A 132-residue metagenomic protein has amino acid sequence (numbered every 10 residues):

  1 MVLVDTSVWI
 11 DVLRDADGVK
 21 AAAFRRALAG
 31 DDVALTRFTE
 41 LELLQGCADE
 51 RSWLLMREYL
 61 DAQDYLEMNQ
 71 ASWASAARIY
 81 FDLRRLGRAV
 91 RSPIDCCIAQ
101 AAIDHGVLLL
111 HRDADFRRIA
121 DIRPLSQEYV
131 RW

Functional and structural regions predicted by a protein language model:
M1, A99, I103-W132: Acidic, PIN/NYN-like endoribonuclease modules and their adjacent C-terminal/linker elements
M1-L35, Q45-E58: Short, well-structured N-terminal submotif of metal-dependent ribonuclease cores
D5, D11, D95, D113-D115: Acidic active-site catalytic centers that drive phospho-/nucleotidyl reactions and related ester hydrolyses
D5-T6, L43, A76, A102: Generic structural signal for small/hydrophobic residues in well-ordered secondary structure, especially within
T6, R37, S92-C96: Conserved glycosyltransferase catalytic-site signature
W9-I10, E40-L43, F116: A generic structural signal for short hydrophobic patches within well-formed alpha-helices
V19, Q63-R112: Active-site neighborhoods of divalent-metal-dependent phosphate/nucleic-acid chemistry enzymes
E50-L54, L83-R84, S126-V130: Short, hinge-like loop/turn segments at secondary-structure boundaries
